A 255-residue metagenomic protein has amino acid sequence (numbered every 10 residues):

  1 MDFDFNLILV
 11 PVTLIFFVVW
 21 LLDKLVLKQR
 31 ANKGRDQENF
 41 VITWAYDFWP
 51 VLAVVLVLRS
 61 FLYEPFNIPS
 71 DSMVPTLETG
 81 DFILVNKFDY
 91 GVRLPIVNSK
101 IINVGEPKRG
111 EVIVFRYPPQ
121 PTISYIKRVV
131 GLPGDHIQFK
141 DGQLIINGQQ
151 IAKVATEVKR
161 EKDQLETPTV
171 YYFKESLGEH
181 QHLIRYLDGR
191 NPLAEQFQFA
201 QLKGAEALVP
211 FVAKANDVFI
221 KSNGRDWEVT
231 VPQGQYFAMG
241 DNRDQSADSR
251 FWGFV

Functional and structural regions predicted by a protein language model:
D2-R30, R35-V41, P75-V255: Soluble "head" domains of membrane/secretory-pathway proteins
T43-N67, F88, V92-R93: Transmembrane alpha-helices and immediately adjacent membrane-cytoplasm interface residues in multi-pass integral
S72: Catalytic nucleophile serine of serine hydrolases, specifically the conserved "nucleophile elbow" pentapeptide
